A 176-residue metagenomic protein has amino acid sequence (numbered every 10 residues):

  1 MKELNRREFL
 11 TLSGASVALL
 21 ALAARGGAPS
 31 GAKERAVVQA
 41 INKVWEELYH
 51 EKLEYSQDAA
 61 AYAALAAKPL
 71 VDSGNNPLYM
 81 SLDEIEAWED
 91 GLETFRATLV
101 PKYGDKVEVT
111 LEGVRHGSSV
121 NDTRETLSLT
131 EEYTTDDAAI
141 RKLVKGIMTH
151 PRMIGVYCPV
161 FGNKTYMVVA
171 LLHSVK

Functional and structural regions predicted by a protein language model:
M1-V17: N-terminal secretory signal peptides and thylakoid transit peptides that target proteins across membranes
F9, V37, I41, L53 (+2 more regions): Hydrophobic beta-strand residues in large extracellular and virion-surface proteins
A24-R25: N-terminal Sec signal peptide cleavage junction
P29-R96: Short, well-ordered surface patches within globular domains
E86-K176: A well-ordered secondary-structure block
